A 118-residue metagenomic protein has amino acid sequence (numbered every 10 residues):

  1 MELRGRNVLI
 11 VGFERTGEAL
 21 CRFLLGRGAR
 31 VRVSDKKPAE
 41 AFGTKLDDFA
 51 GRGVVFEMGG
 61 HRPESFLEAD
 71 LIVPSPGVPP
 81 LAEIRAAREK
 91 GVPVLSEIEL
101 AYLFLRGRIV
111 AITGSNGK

Functional and structural regions predicted by a protein language model:
M1-S96, L100: N-terminal leader/targeting and accessory segments in enzymes
E97-K118: Walker A (P-loop) phosphate-binding motif
